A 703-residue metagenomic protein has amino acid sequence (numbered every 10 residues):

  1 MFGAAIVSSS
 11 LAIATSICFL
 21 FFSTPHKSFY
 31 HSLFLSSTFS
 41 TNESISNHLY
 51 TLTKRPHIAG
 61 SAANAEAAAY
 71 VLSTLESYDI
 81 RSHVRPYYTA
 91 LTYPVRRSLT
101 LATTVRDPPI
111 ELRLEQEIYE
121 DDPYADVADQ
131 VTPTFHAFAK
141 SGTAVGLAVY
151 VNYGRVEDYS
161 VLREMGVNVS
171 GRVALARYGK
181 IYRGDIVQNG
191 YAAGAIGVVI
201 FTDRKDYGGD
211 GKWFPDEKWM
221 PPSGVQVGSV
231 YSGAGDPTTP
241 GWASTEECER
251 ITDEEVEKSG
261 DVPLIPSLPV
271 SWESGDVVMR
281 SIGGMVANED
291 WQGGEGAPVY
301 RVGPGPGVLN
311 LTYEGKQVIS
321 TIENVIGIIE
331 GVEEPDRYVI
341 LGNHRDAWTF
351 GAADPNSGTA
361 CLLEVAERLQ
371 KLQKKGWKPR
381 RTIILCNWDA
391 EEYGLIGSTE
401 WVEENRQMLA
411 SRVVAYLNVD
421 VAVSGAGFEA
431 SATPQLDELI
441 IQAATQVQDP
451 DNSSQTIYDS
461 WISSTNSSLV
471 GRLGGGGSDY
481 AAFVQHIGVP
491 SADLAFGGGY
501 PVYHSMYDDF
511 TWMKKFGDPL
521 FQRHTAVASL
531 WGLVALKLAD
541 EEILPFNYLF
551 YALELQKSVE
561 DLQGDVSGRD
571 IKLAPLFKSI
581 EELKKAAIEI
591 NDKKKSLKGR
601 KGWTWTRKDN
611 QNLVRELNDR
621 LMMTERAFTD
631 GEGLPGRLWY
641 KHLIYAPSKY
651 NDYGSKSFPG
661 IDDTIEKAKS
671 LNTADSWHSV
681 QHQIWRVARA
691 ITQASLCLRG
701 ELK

Functional and structural regions predicted by a protein language model:
S8-S9, T24-H31, Y50-S170, K180 (+2 more regions): Noncatalytic luminal/extracellular "stalk/propeptide" segments of secretory-pathway proteins
H31-F39, T53-A62, T134-F135, A139 (+9 more regions): Second-shell loop/turn segments in exported
D126-V161, D236-A352, E367, K371-K375: Soluble metallo-hydrolase cores and metallopeptidase-like ectodomains found primarily in the secretory/periplasmic
V151-W219, V332, D336, W348 (+3 more regions): A conserved hydrophobic secondary-structure block that centers on an alpha-helix together with its immediately flanking
P221-V286, E334, W388-K514, L520-F521 (+2 more regions): Metal-dependent peptidase/peptidase-like ectodomains
V325, L341-L395, E400, W531: Alpha-helical metal-binding/catalytic segments enriched in His/Glu/Asp
I384, Y500-K557, K669-K703: His/Asp/Glu-rich mid-to-C-terminal helical/loop segments that flank catalytic regions of hydrolases
N610, V614-K703: C-terminal amphipathic alpha-helical interaction region
